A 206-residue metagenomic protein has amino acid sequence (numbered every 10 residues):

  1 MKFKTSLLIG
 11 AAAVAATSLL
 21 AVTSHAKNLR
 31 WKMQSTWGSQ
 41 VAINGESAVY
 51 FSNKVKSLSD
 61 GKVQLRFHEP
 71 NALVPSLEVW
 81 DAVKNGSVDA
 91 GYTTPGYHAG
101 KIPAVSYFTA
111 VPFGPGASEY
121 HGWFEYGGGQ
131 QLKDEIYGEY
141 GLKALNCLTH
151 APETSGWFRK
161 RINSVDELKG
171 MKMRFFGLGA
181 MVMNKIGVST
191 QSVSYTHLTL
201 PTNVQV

Functional and structural regions predicted by a protein language model:
M1-G10: Bacterial N-terminal signal peptides that target proteins for export
G10-S18: Bacterial N-terminal signal peptides
L19-A26: Sec/Tat signal peptide C-region and signal peptidase I cleavage site
K27-Q40, V63-F67, G170-R174: Short, well-ordered beta-strand elements
K32-V49, P70-V74: Extracytoplasmic "Venus flytrap"
V41-R66: Short, polar/charged alpha-helical segment
S52-K56, K84, D89, T94-Q191: Contiguous mixed-secondary-structure segments that line small-molecule binding/active-site clefts of soluble domains
T196-T202: Conserved small/polar residues in nucleotide/adenosyl-binding loops
